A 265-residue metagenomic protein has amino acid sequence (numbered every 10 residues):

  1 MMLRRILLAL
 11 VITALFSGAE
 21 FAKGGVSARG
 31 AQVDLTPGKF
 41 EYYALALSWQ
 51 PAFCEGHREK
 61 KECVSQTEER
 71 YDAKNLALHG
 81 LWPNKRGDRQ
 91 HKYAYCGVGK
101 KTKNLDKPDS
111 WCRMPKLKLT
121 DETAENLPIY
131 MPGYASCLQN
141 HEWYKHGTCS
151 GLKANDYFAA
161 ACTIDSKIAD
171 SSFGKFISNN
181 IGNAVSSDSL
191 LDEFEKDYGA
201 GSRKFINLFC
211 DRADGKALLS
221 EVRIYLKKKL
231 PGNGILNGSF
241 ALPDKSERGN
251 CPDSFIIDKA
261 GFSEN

Functional and structural regions predicted by a protein language model:
M1-L7: Bacterial N-terminal signal peptides that target proteins for export
L7-L8, R70: Generic hydrophobic-segment detector
A9-L15: Bacterial N-terminal signal peptides
L15-S17, G97: Alpha-helix boundary/interfacial micro-motifs
G18-A22: Sec/Tat signal peptide C-region and signal peptidase I cleavage site
K23-N180: Catalytic cores of phosphodiester-bond-cleaving enzymes
K23-S27, L119-N265: C-terminal, well-folded lobe of enzymatic/effector domains
